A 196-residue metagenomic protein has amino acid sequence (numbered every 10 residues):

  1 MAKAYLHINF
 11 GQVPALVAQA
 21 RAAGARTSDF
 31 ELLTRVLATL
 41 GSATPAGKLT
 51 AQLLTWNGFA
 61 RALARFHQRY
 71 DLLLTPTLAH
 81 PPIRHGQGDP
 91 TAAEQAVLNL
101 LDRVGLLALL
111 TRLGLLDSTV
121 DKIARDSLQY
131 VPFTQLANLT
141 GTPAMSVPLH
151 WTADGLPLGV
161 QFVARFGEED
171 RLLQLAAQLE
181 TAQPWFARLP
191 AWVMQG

Functional and structural regions predicted by a protein language model:
M1-Q135, L139, G167, A177-G196: Amidase signature
M145-V147: A short, aliphatic-rich beta-strand micro-motif
L149-T152: Short beta-strand micro-motifs enriched in acidic
L156-R165, L172-L173: Short, well-ordered beta-strand elements
